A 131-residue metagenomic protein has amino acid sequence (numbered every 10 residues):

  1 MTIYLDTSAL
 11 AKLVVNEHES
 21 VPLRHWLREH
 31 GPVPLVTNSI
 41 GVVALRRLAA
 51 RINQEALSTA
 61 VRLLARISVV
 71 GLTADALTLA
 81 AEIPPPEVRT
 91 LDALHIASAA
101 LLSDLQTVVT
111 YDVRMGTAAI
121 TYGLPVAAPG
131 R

Functional and structural regions predicted by a protein language model:
M1-T37, A49-S58, Y122-P125, G130-R131: Short, well-structured N-terminal submotif of metal-dependent ribonuclease cores
T2, N38, V42, A100-R131: Acidic, PIN/NYN-like endoribonuclease modules and their adjacent C-terminal/linker elements
L5, T37, G71, T90-A93 (+1 more regions): Short beta-strand scaffold positions
A9-L10, G41, A76, H95 (+1 more regions): Alpha-helix capping/helix-boundary segments
S20, V42, L57-A60, L77: A general structural signal for well-ordered alpha-helical segments in protein cores
G31-L35, A65-S68, S103-T107: Short active-site oxyanion
A65-P86, L94-H95, A118: Acidic catalytic patch
